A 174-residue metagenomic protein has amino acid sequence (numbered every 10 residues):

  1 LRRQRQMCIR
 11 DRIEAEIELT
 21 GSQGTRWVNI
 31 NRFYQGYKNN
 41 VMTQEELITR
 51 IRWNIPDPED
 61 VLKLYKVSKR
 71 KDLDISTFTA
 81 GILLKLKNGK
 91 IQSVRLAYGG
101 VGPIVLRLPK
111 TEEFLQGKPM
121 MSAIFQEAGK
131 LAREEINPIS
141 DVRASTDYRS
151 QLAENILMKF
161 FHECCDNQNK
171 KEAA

Functional and structural regions predicted by a protein language model:
R3-A174: C-terminal structural segment of proteins
